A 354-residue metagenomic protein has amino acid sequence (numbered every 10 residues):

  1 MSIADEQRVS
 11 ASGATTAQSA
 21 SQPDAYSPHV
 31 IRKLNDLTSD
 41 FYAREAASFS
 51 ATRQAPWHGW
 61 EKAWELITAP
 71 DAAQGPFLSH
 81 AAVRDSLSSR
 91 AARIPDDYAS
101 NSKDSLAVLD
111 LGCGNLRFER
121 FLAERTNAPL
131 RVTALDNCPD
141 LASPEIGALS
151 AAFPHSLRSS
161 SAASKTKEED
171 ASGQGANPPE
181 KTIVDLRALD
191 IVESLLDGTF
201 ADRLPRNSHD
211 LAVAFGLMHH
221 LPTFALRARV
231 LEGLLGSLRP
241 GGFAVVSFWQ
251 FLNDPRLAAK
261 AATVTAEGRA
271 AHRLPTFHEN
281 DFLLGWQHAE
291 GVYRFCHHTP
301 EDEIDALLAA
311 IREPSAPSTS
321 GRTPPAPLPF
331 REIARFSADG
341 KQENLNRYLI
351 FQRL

Functional and structural regions predicted by a protein language model:
S2-Q7, G13, S19-G173, P179-D202 (+1 more regions): Class I (Rossmann-like) S-adenosyl-L-methionine-dependent methyltransferase catalytic domain, capturing the SAM-binding
S105, S208-H209: Local beta-strand N-terminus motif with an aromatic residue
D210, L226: Residue-level recognition of oxygen-bearing side chains
V213: A conserved beta-strand element that flanks and buttresses the S-adenosyl-L-methionine
G216-H220: Short catalytic micro-motifs in class I SAM-dependent methyltransferases
T223-A225, L257: Conserved catalytic-core motifs of eukaryotic protein kinase domains, centered on the activation segment
A228-P240: A short glycine-rich, Lys/Arg-flanked "PGG" loop and its adjoining helix->strand segment in the class I
